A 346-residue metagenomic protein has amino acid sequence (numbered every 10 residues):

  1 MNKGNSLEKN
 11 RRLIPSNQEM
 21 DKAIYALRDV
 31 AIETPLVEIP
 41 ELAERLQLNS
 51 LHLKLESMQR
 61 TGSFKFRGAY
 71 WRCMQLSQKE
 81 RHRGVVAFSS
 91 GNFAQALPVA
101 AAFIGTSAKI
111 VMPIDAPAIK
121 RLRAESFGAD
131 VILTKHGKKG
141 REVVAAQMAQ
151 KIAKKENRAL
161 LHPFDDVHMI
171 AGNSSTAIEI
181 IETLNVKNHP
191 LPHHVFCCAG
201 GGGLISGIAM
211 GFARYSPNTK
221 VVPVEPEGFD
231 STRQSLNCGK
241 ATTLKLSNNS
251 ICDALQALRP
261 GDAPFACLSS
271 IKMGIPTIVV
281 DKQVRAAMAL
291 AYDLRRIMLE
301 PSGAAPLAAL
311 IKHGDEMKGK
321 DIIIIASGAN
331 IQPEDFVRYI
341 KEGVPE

Functional and structural regions predicted by a protein language model:
M1-E346: PLP-dependent amino-acid enzyme catalytic core
